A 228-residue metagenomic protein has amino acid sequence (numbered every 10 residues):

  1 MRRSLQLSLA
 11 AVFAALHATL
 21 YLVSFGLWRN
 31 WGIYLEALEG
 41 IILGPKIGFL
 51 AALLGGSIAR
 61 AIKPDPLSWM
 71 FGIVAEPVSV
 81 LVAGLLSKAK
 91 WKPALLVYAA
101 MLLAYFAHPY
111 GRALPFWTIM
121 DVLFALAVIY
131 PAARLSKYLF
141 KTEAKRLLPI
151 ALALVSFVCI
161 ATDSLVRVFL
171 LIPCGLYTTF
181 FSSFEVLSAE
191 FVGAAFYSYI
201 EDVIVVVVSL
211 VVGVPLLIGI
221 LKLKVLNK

Functional and structural regions predicted by a protein language model:
M1-K228: Loop-helix junctions at membrane interfaces
